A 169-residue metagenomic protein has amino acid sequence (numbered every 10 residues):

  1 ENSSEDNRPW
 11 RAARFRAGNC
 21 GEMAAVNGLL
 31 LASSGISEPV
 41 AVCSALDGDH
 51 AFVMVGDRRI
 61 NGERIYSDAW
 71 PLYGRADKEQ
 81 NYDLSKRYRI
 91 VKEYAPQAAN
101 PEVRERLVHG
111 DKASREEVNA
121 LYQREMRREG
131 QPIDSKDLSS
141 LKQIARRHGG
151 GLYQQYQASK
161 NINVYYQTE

Functional and structural regions predicted by a protein language model:
E1-E169: A structural boundary/capping signal
